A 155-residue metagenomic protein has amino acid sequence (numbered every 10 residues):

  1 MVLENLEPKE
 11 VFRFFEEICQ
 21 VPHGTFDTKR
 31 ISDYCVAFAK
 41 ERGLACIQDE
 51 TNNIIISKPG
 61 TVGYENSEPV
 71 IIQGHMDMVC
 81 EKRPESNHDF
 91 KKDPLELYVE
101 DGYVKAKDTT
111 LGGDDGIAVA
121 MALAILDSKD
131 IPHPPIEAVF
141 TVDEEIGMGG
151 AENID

Functional and structural regions predicted by a protein language model:
V2-D101: Acidic/His- and Gly-rich active-site-bordering loop/insert found across diverse amide/peptide-bond hydrolases
Y64-P135, F140, E145, D155: Active-site metal-coordination/substrate-binding segment of hydrolases, especially metallo-dependent peptidases
G149-E152: A short secondary-structure junction signal
